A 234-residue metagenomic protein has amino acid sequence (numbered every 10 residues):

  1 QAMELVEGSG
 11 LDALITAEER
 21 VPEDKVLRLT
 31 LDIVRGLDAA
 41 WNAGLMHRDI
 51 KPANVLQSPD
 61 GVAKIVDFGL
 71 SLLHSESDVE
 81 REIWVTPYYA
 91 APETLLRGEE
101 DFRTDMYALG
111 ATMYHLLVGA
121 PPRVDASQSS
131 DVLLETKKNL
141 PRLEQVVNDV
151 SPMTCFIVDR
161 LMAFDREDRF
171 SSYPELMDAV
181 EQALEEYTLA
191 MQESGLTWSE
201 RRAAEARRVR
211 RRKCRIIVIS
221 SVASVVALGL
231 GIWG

Functional and structural regions predicted by a protein language model:
Q1-G10: Conserved short submotifs of the Hanks-type protein kinase catalytic core that shape the nucleotide-binding pocket
L11-V21: AlphaC helix of the protein kinase catalytic domain
R35-L45: Protein kinase catalytic-loop region centered on the HRD/HxD motif
L56, Y88-M191: C-terminal lobe helix-coil module of Hanks-type protein kinase domains
Q57-G61: Activation-loop N-terminal segment of eukaryotic-like protein kinases
A63, S75-W84: Regulatory activation segment
